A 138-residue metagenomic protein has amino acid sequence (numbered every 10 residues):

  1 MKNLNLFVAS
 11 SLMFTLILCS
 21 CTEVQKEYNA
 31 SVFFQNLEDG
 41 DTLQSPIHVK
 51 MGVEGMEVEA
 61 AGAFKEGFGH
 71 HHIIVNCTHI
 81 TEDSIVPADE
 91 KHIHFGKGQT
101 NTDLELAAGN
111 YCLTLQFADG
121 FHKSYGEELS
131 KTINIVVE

Functional and structural regions predicted by a protein language model:
M1-V8: Bacterial N-terminal signal peptides that target proteins for export
A9-M13: Hydrophobic helical h-region of N-terminal Sec-dependent signal peptides in bacterial secretory/periplasmic proteins
I17-S20: C-terminal motif of bacterial Sec signal peptides marking the signal peptidase cleavage site
E23-Q44: Short, compositionally biased P/S/T/A/G/V-rich stretches that sit at domain boundaries
G40, P46-E54, G62-E138: Long, low-complexity serine/threonine/glycine- and acidic-rich segments characteristic of extracellular
E57: Periplasmic peptidoglycan-binding/anchoring modules of Gram-negative envelope and division proteins
